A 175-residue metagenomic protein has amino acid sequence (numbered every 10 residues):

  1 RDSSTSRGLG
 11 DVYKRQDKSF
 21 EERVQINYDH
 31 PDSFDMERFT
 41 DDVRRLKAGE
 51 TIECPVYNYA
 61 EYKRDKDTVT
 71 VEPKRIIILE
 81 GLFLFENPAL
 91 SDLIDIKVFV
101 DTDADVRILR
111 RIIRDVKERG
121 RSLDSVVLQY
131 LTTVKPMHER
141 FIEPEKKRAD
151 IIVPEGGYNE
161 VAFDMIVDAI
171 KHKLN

Functional and structural regions predicted by a protein language model:
D2-Y13: Single conserved hydrophobic/aromatic residue that forms the stacking wall/gate of nucleotide- or nucleobase-binding
D11, D95, D150: Receiver (REC) domain switch/active-site residues of two-component response regulators
R15-E61: Conserved nucleotide-sensing/catalytic segment adjacent to the nucleotide-binding pocket in NTP-handling enzymes
S33-M36, T40, D101, G120-L123 (+3 more regions): Amphipathic alpha-helical transducer elements in NTP-driven molecular machines
V56-D65, I77-L82, T132-P136: Short gly/ser/thr-rich secondary-structure transition/capping motifs
D65-R119: ATP-dependent NMP and nucleoside kinases share a basic, alpha-helical "lid"
E72-P73, I113, K135-N175: NTP-dependent small-molecule kinase module
A89, F99-V100, D105, R121-L131 (+2 more regions): Anionic, Ser/Thr-rich low-complexity intrinsically disordered regions
